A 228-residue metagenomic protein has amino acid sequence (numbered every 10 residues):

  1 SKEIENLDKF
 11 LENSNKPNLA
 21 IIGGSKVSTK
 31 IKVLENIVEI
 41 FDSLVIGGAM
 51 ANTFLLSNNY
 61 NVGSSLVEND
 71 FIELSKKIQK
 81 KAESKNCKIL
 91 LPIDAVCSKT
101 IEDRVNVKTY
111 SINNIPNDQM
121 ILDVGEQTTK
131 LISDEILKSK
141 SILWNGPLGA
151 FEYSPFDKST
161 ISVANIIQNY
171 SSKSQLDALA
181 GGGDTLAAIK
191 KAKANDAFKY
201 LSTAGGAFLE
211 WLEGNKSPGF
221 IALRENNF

Functional and structural regions predicted by a protein language model:
S1-F228: Active-site loop-to-helix "anion-binding N-cap" substructures in soluble metabolic enzymes
